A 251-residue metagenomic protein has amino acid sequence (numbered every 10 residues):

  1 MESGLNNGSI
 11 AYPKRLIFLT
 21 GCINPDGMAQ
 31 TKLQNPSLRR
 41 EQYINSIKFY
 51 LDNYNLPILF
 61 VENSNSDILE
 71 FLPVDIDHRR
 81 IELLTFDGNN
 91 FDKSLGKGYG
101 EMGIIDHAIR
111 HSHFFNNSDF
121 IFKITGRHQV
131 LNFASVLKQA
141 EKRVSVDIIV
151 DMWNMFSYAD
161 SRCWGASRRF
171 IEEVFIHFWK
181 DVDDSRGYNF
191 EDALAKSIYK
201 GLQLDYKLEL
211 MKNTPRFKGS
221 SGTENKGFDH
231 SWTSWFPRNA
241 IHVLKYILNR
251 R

Functional and structural regions predicted by a protein language model:
M1-R251: ER/Golgi luminal nucleotide-sugar-dependent glycosyltransferases, focusing on the catalytic module
